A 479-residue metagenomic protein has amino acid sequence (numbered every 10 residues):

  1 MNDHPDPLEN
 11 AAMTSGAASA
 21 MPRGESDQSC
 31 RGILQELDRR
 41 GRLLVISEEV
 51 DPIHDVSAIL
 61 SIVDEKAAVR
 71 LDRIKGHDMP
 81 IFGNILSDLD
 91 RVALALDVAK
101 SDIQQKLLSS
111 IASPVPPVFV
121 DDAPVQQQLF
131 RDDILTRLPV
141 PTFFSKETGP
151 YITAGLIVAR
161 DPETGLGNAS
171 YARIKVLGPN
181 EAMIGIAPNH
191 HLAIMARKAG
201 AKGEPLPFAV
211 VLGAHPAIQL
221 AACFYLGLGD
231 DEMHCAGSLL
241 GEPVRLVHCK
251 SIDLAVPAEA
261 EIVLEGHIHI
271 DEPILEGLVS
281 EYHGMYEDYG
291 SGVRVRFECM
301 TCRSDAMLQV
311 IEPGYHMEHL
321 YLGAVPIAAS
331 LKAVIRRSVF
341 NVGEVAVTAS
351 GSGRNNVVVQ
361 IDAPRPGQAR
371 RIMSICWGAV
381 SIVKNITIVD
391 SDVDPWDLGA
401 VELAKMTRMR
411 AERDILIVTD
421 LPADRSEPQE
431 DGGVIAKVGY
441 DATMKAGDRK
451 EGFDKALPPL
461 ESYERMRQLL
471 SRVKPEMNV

Functional and structural regions predicted by a protein language model:
N2-V279, G284-R294, E298-V479: Extended, highly charged
